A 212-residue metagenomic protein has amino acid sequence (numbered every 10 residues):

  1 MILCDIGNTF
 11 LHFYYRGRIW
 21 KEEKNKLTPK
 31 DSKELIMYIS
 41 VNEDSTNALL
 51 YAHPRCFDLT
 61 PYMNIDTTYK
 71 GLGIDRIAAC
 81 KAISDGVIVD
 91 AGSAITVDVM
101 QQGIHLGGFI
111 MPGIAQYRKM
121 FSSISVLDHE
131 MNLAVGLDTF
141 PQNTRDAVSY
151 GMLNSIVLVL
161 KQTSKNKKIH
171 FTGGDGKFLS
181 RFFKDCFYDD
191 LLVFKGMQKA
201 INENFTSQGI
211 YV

Functional and structural regions predicted by a protein language model:
M1-I19, I83-L106, F121: Gly/Thr-rich phosphate-binding beta-strand-loop-beta motif of the actin/hexokinase/Hsp70
M1-Y51: Conserved phosphate-binding loops in N-terminal lobes of ATP-dependent enzymes of the actin/Hsp70/sugar-kinase
S32-N42, C56-F57, K167-D175: Short glycine-rich phosphate-binding loop at a beta-alpha junction
S45-H53, L179-D185: Short, aromatic/basic amphipathic alpha-helical patches
N47-I83: Glycine/small-residue-rich loop that forms an oxyanion/phosphate-binding "nest" at active or ligand-binding sites
I77, F187-V212: Glycine-rich phosphate-binding/hydrolytic loop that grips phosphoryl groups
A78, A82-D85, L106-V148, K199-A200: Glycine-rich phosphate-binding loop plus the immediately following alpha-helix
G136-K168, D175-K177, D185-C186: Adenine-nucleotide phosphate-binding core of ATP-dependent small-molecule kinases
